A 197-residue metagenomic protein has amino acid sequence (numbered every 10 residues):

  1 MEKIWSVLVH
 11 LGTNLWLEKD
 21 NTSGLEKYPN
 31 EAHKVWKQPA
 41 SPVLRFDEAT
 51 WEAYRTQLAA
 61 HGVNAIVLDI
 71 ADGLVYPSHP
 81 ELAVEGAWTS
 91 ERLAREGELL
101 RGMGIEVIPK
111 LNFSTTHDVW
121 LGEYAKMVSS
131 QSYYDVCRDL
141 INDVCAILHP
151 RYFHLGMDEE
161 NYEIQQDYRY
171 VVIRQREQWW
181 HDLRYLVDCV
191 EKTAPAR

Functional and structural regions predicted by a protein language model:
M1-A196: Feature activates predominantly on carbohydrate-active enzymes
